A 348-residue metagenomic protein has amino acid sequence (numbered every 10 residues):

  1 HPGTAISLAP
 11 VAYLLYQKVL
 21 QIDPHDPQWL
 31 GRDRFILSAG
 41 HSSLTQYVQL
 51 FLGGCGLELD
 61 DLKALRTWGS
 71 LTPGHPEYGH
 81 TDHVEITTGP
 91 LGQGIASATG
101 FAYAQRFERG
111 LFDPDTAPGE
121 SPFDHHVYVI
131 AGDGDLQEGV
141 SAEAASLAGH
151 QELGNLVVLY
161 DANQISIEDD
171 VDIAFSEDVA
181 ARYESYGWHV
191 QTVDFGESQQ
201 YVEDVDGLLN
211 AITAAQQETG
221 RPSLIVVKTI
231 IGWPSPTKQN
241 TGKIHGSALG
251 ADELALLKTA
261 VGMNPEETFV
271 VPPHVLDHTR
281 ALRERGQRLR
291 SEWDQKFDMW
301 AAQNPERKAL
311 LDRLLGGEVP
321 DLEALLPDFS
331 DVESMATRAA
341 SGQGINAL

Functional and structural regions predicted by a protein language model:
H1-V127, T192, L276-L348: Thiamine diphosphate
I22-D26, R32, H80, V84-A281: Glycine-rich ThDP/TPP pyrophosphate-binding loop and its adjacent helix/strand module within ThDP-dependent enzymes
